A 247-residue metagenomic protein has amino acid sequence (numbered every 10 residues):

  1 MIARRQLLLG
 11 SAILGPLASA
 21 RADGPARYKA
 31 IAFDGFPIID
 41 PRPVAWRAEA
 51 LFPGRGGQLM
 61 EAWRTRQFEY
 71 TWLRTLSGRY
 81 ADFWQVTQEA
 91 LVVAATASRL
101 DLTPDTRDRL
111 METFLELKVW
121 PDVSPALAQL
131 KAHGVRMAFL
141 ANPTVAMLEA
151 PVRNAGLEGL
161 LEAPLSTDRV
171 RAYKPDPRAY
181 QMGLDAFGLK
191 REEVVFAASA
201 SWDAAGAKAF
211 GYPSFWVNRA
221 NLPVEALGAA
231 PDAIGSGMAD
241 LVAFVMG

Functional and structural regions predicted by a protein language model:
M1-L14: N-terminal secretory signal peptides and thylakoid transit peptides that target proteins across membranes
G10-S11, F33, A128, L140 (+2 more regions): Asp-based, Mg2+/Mn2+-dependent phosphohydrolase catalytic module
A20-A22: Boundary at the C-terminal end of the N-terminal hydrophobic targeting segment
G24-T65: Active-site neighborhood of HAD-like aspartate-dependent phosphohydrolases
P25, H133, F187-K190: Glycine-rich phosphate-binding loop signature in dinucleotide/nucleotide-binding domains
A45, M60, R64, W84 (+2 more regions): An amphipathic alpha-helix signature
G57, T71-D108: A metal-dependent, Asp-based hydrolase signature
W84-Q85, L102-A138, E149: Short, acidic loop-to-helix structural element flanking the phosphoryl-transfer center in phosphate-processing enzymes
